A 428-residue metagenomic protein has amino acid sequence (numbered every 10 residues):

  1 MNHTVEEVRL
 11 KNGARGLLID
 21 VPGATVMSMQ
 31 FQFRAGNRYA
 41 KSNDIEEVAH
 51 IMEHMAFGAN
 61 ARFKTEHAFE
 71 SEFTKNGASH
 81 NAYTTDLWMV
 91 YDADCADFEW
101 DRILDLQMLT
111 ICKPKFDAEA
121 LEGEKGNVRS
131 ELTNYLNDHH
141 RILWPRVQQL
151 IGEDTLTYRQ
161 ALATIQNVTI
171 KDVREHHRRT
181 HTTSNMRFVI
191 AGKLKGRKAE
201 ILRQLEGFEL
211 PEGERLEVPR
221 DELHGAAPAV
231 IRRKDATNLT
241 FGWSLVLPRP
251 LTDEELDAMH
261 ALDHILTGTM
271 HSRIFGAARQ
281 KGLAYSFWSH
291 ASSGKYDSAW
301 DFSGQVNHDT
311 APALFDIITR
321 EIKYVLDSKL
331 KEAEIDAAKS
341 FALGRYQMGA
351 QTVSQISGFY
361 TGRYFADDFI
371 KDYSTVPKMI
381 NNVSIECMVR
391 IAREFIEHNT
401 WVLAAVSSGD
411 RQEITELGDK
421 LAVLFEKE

Functional and structural regions predicted by a protein language model:
M1-V26: N- or domain-start disorder-to-order transition segments that initiate the globular core
R9, G225-R233, M379, A404: Short amphipathic
L17-D20, H177, P228-R232, A392: Short, surface-exposed beta-strand/loop micro-motifs that present aromatic residues
V21, M29-F33, N185, G213-A277 (+2 more regions): His/Glu-based metal-binding/catalytic segments typifying zinc-dependent metallopeptidases
A35-E46: Short pre-active-site segment immediately N-terminal to the catalytic Zn-binding motif
E47-N60, A278: Active-site SXXK
A59, K64-L216, R220-E222, L247-P250 (+2 more regions): Charge-rich, well-structured scaffold segments of protease-associated domains
